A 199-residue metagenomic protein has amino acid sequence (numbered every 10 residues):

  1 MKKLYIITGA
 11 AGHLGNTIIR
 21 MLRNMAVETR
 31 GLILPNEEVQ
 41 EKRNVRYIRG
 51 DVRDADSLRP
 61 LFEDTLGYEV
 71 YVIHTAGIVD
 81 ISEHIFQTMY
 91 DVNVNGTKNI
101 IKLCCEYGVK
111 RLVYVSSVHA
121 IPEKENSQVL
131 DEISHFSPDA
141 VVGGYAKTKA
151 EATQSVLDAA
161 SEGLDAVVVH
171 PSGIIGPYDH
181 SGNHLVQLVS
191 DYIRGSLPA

Functional and structural regions predicted by a protein language model:
L4-M25: N-terminal Rossmann NAD(P)H-binding glycine-rich loop of SDR-like oxidoreductase domains
R43-D54: Rossmann-fold cofactor-recognition segment
V52-N95, L103: NAD(P)H-binding glycine-rich loop region in Rossmannoid oxidoreductase-like domains and their noncatalytic homologs
N95-Y145: Conserved Rossmann-fold NAD(P)-dependent oxidoreductase catalytic core, especially the SDR/UDP-sugar
A120-P122, G144, L164-V186: Flexible, glycine-rich beta-alpha linker
P138-A140, Q187-A199: A conserved pocket-lining segment of Rossmann-fold NAD(P)-dependent short-chain dehydrogenase/reductase
V141-V167: Active-site Tyr-X1-5-Lys
